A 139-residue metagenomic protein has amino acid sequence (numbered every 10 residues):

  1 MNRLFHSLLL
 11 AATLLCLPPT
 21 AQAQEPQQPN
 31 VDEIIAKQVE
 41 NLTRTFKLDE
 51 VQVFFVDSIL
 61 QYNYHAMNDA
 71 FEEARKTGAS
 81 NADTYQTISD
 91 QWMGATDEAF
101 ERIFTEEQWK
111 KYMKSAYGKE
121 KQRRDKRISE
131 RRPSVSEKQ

Functional and structural regions predicted by a protein language model:
M1-Q27: Bacterial Sec-dependent N-terminal signal peptides
Q24-Q139: Charge-rich (acidic/polar
